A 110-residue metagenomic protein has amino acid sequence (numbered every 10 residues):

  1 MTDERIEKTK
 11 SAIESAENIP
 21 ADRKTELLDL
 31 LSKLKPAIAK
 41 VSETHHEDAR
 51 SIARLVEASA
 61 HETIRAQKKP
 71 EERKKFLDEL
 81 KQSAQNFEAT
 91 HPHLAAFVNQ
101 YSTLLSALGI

Functional and structural regions predicted by a protein language model:
M1-K35: Short terminal alpha-helical segments
I6, S11, T25-E26, V56 (+4 more regions): Long, low-complexity, compositionally biased intrinsically disordered regions
I13-P20, I38-V41, H45, T63-A66 (+1 more regions): Secondary-structure edge/capping motif, primarily at the C-terminal ends of alpha-helices and the immediately following
T25-D29, A49-R54, K74, D78 (+1 more regions): Short, charged, amphipathic alpha-helical segments
E26, L30, A37-K40, T44 (+4 more regions): Long, heptad-repeat alpha-helical coiled-coil segments that mediate oligomerization and form fibrous "stalk/rod"
K33-A37, L55-S59, T103-A107: A short structural micro-motif
K40-E62, A66-K74: Short, charged early-sequence alpha-helical segments and their helix-coil boundaries
K75-I110: Amphipathic alpha-helical binding modules
